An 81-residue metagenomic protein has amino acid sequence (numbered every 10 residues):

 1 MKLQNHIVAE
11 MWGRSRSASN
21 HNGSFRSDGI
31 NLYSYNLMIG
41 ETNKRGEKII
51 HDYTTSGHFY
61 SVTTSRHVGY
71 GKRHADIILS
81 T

Functional and structural regions predicted by a protein language model:
M1-T81: Terminal leader/tail segments of proteins
